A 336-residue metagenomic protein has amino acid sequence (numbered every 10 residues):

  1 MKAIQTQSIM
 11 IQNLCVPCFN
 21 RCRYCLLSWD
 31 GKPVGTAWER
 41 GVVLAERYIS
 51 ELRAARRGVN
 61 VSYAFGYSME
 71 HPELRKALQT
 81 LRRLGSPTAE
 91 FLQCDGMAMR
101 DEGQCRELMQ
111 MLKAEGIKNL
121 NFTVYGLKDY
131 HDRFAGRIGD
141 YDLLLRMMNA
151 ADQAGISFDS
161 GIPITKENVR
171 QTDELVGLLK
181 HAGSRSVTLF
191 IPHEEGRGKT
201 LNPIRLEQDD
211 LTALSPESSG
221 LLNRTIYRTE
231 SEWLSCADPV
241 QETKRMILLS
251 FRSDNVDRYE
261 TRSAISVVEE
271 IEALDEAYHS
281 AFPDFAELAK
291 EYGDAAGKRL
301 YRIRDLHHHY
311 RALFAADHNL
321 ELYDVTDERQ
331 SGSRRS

Functional and structural regions predicted by a protein language model:
M1-S28, I49, R53-A64, L248-S253: N-terminal pre-triad scaffold of radical SAM enzymes
I9, W29-G41, R53-H71, L84-G103 (+3 more regions): Core AdoMet radical
S28, V34-T36, Y125, R133 (+3 more regions): Radical SAM enzyme [4Fe-4S]-AdoMet core and its adjacent flexible, acidic and glycine-rich loops/tails across
G41-A45, L74, C105, L144 (+2 more regions): Aromatic/hydrophobic pocket-lining residues that form the small-molecule binding cavity in soluble enzyme cores
A45, D101-M111, R170-V176: Short, acidic/polar
Y48-A54, L78-G85, E107-I117, N149-Q153 (+1 more regions): Acidic (Asp/Glu)-rich catalytic clusters
H71-A77: Active-site-adjacent beta->alpha loops and helix N-cap segments on the catalytic face of soluble alpha/beta enzymes
N223-D324, S336: Accessory C-terminal segments flanking Radical SAM cores
